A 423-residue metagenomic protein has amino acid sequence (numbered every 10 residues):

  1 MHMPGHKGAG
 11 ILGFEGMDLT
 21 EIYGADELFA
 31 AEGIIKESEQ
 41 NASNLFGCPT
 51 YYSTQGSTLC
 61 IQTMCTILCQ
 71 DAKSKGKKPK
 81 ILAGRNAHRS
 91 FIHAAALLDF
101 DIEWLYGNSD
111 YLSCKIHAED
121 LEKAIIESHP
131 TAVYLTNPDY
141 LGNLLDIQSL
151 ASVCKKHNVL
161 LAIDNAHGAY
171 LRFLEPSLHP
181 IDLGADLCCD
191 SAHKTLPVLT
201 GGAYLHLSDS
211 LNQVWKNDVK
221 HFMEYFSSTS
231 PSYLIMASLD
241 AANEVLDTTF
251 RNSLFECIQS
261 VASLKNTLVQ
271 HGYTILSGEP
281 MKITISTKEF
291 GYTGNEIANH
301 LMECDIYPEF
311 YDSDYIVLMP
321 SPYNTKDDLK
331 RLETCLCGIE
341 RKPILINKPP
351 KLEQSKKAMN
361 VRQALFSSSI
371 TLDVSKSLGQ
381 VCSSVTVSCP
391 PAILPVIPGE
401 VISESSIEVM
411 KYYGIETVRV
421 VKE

Functional and structural regions predicted by a protein language model:
M1-G16, P391-L394, K422-E423: N-terminal glycine-rich, Lys/His-bearing helix-loop that initiates the first secondary-structure elements of many
L12, E37, Q55-T274: Conserved PLP-enzyme active-site core in the AAT-like
E15-L59: Conserved N-terminal alpha-helix of the aminotransferase class I/II PLP-enzyme fold
Y51-S53, V133-T136, I316-S321: Short glycine-rich or small-residue beta-strand-to-loop segments that form or flank ligand, phosphate, metal/Fe-S
K77, N266-I415: Conserved C-terminal alpha-helix-loop-beta "cap" of PLP-dependent enzymes that closes/shapes the active-site mouth
D99, I415-E423: Short, compositionally biased
